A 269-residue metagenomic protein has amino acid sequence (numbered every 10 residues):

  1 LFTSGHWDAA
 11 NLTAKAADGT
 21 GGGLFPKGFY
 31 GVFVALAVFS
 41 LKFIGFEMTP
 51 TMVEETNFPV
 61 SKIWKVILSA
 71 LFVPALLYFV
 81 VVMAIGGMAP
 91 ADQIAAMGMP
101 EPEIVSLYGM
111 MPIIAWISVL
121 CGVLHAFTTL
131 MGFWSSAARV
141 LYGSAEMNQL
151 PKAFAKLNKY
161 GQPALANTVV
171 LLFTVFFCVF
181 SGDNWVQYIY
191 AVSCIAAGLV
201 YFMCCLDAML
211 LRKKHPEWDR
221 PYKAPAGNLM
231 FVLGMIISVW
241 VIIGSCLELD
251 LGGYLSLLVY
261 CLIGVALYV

Functional and structural regions predicted by a protein language model:
L1-D18, M83-A89, Y201-W218, C246: Hydrophobic alpha-helical segments and their helix-loop junctions in multi-pass secondary transporters
T13-G23, V66-M131, L150-Y188, V192: TM-loop-TM module centered on a large, flexible mid-protein loop between adjacent transmembrane helices in multi-pass
K27-A35, A115-V119, P163-N167, F231 (+1 more regions): Residue-level signature of transmembrane alpha-helical entry/exit and packing/kink sites in multi-pass membrane
L36, S40, F72-A84, L124 (+8 more regions): Generic alpha-helical transmembrane segments of integral inner-membrane proteins, especially permease/transport modules
V38, F43-T56, I114-P151, Y190-L199: Membrane-helix boundary/coupling elements in multi-pass transport proteins
T56-V60, D183: Helix-loop interface residues and adjacent transmembrane-helix termini in multi-pass membrane transporters, primarily
I117-C121, F177-C204, D219-K223, C246-Y260: Transmembrane helix-loop boundary segments of multi-pass membrane transporters
A153-A164, G198-D250: C-terminal membrane-solvent junction of multi-pass transporters and transport-like membrane proteins
